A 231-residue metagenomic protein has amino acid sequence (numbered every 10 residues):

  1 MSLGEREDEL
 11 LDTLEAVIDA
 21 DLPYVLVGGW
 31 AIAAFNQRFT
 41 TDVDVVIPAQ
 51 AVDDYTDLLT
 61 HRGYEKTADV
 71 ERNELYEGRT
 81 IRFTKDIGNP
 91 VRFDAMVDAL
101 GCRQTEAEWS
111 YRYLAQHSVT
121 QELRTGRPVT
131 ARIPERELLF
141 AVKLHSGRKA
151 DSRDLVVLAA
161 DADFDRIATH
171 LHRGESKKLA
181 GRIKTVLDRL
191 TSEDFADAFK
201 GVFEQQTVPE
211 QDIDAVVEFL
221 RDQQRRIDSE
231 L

Functional and structural regions predicted by a protein language model:
M1-L231: Compositionally biased terminal segments of proteins
